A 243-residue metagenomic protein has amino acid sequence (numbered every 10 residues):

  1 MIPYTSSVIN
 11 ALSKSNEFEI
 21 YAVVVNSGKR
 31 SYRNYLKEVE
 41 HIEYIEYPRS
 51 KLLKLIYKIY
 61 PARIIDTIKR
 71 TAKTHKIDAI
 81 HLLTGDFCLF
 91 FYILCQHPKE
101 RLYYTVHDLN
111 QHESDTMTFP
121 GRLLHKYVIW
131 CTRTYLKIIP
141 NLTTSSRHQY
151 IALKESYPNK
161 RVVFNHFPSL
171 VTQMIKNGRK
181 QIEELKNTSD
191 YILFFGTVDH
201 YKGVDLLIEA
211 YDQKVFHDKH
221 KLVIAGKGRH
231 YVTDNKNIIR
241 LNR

Functional and structural regions predicted by a protein language model:
I2, N10-Y60, D86, Q149-S156 (+2 more regions): N-terminal strand-loop element at the rim of the active site of nucleotide-sugar-dependent glycosyltransferases
R30, P61-I65, A79-E100, Y104-V106 (+1 more regions): An aromatic- and histidine-rich active-site surface loop
P48-L53, Y103-W130: Acceptor-binding helix/loop patch of EC 2.4 sugar-transfer enzymes, predominantly nucleotide-sugar-dependent
K69-R70, R122-L142: Membrane-proximal helix-turn-helix segments that form the acceptor-binding/catalytic region of lipid-linked
R133, K137-N177: Donor nucleotide-sugar binding/catalytic pocket of nucleotide-sugar-dependent glycosyltransferases
E184-K202, I208-Y211, L222-V223: Conserved donor-binding/catalytic core segment of Leloir-type glycosyltransferases
T197-V204, V215-H217, R229-Y231: A short, basic/aromatic alpha-helical/loop segment that forms part of the nucleotidyl-sugar donor-binding site
G226-R243: Nucleotide-activated donor-binding/catalytic signature segment of Leloir-type glycosyltransferases, i.e., the conserved
